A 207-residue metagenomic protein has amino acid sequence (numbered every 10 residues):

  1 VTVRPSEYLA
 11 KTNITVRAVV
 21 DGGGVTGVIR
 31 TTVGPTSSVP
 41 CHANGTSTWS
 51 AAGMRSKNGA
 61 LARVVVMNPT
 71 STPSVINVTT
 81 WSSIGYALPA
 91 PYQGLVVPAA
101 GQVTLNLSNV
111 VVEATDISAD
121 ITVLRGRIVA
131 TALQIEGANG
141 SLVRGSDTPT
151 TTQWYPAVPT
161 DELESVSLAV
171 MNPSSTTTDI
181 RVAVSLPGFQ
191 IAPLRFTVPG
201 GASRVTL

Functional and structural regions predicted by a protein language model:
V1, R63-L88, T122-V123, S167-I191: Short acidic, flexible loop segments centered on an aromatic residue
V1-T12, G85-S118, P187-L207: Intrinsically disordered, low-complexity Pro/Gly/Ser/Thr-rich segments with frequent PxxP/GP/PP motifs and embedded
Y8, K57-N58, S71-S74, V111-E113 (+6 more regions): DUTPase catalytic domain/fold
Y8-R17, V39-H42, S118, D147: Structural boundary/hinge residues at secondary-structure and domain interfaces
T12-G23, T115-R125: Short, aromatic- and glycine-rich surface loops/edge beta-strands on solvent-exposed regions
N13, G59-V65, A90-Y92, Q102-N106 (+5 more regions): Transmembrane beta-barrel architecture of outer membranes
G24-P69, R127-S175: Conserved functional hotspot residues at active sites or interaction interfaces
T46-W49, T80, A87-L88, Y92-Q93 (+3 more regions): Soluble mature domains adjacent to a membrane tether on cell-surface and organelle-surface proteins
